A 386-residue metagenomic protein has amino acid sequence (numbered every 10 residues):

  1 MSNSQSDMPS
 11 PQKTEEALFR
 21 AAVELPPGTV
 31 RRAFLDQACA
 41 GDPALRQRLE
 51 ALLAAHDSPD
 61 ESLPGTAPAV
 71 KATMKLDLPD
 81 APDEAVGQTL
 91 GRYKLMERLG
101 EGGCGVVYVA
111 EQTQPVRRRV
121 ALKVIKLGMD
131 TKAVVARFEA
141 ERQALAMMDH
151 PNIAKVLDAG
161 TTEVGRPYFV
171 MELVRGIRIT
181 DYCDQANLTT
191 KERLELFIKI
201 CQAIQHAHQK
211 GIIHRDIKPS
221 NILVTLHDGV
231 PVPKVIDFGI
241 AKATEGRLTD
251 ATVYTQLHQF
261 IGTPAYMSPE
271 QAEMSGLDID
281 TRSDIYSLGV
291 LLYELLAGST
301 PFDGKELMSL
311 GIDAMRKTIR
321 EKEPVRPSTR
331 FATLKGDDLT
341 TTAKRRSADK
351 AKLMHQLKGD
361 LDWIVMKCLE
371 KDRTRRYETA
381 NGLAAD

Functional and structural regions predicted by a protein language model:
M1-E97, T131-K132, T180, T190 (+5 more regions): Short N-terminal regulatory/linker segments that flank and modulate the kinase catalytic core
V106: Conserved N-lobe ATP-binding subsite of Hanks-type protein kinase domains, especially the beta3 VAIK lysine
E111, E139-Q143, I153, T161 (+7 more regions): C-terminal lobe helix-coil module of Hanks-type protein kinase domains
E111-R119: Conserved N-lobe loop of protein kinases adjacent to the ATP-binding glycine-rich P-loop
K126-M147: AlphaC helix of the eukaryotic protein kinase fold
V164-R178, Y182: Conserved short submotifs of the Hanks-type protein kinase catalytic core that shape the nucleotide-binding pocket
T180-C201, Q205: Conserved short alpha-helix within the protein kinase catalytic core
I213: Conserved catalytic-core element of eukaryotic-like protein kinases
